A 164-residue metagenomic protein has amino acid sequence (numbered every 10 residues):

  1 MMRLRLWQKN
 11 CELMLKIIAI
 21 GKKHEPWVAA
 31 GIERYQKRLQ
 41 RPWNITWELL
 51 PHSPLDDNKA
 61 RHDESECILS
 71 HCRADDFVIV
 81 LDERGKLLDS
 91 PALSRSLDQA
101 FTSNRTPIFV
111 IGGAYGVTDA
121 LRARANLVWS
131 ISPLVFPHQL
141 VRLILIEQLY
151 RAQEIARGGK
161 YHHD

Functional and structural regions predicted by a protein language model:
R3-R5: Basic polycationic patches enriched in arginine
W7, E12-L39: N-terminal beta1-alpha1 ligand-phosphate binding loop
I17, I79, G112, L145: Conserved RecA-like P-loop NTPase ATPase core
I18, E48, I79, L127-W129: Hydrophobic/aromatic beta-strand patches that form the interior of the parallel beta-sheet core in alpha/beta enzyme
K23, E83-K86, G113-G116: Short glycine-rich anion-binding loops that position phosphate/pyrophosphate groups of nucleotides and phosphorylated
W43-I108: S-adenosyl-L-methionine/SAH cofactor-binding core of RNA-modifying enzymes
L97-V135: A mid-sequence interfacial segment
D119-H163: Structured adenosyl-cofactor binding patch, chiefly the S-adenosyl-L-methionine
